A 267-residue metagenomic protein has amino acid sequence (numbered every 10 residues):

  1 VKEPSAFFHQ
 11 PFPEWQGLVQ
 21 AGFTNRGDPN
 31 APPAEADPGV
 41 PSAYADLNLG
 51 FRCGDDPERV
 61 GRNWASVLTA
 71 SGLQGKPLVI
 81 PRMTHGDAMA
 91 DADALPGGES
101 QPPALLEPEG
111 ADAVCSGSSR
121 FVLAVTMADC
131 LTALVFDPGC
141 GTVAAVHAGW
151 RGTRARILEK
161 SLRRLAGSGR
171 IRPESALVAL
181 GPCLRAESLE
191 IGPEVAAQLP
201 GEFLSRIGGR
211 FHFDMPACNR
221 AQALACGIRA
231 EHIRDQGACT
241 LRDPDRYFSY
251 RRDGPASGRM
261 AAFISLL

Functional and structural regions predicted by a protein language model:
V1-L267: Active-site microenvironment for binding and transforming phosphate-containing groups
